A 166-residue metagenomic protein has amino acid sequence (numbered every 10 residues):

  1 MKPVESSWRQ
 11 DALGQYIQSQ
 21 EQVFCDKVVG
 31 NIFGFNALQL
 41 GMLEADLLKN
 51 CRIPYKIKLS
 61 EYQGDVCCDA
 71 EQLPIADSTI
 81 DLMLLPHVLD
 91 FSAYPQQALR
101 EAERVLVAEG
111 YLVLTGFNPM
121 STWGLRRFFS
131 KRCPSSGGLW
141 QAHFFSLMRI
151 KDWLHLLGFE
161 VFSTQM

Functional and structural regions predicted by a protein language model:
M1-G30: Class I SAM-dependent methyltransferase Rossmann-like catalytic core, especially the SAM/SAH-binding loop
S7-D11, L43-E44, F117-T122, M166: Short "lid" loop at the C-terminus of a central beta-strand within the Rossmann-like core of SAM-dependent
V23, K27-L73: Class I SAM-dependent methyltransferase SAM/SAH-binding core
E71-M83: A short acidic, Gly/Pro-enriched loop at the edge of an enzyme's catalytic core that lines a small-molecule cofactor
D81-Q96: A short SAM/SAH-binding and catalytic strip from SAM-dependent methyltransferases
Q96-Y111: A short glycine-rich, Lys/Arg-flanked "PGG" loop and its adjoining helix->strand segment in the class I
Y111-Q141: Conserved class I S-adenosyl-L-methionine
F129, Q141-T164: Short alpha-helix
